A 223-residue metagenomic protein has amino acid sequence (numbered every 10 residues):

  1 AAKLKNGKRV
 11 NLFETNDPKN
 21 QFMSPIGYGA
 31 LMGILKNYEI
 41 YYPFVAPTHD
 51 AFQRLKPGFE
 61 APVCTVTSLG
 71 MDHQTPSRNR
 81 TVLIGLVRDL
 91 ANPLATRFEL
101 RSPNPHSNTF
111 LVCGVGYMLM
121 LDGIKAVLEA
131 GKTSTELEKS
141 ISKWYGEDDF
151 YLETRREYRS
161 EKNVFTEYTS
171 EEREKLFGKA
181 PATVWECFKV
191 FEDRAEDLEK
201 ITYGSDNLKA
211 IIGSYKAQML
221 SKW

Functional and structural regions predicted by a protein language model:
K3, V10-W223: Catalytic-core signal marking the mid-to-C-terminal active-site face
